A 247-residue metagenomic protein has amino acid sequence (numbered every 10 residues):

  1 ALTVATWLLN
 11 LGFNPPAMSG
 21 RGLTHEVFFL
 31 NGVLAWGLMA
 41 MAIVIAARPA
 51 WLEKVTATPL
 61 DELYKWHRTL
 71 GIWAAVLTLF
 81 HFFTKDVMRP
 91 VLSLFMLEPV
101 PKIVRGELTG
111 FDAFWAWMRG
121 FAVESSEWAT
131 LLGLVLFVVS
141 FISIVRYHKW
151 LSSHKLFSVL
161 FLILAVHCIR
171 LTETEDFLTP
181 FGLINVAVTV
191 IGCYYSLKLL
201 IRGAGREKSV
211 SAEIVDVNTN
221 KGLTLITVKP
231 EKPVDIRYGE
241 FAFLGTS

Functional and structural regions predicted by a protein language model:
A1-S196: Membrane-embedded alpha-helical bundles of multi-pass integral membrane proteins
G20-R21, G133, G192-K198, E207-S211 (+2 more regions): Short amphipathic alpha-helical surface micro-motifs
P180-V186, Y194-N218: Canonical alpha-helical transmembrane segment with a positive-inside/aromatic-interface signature
G205-S247: Ferredoxin-reductase
